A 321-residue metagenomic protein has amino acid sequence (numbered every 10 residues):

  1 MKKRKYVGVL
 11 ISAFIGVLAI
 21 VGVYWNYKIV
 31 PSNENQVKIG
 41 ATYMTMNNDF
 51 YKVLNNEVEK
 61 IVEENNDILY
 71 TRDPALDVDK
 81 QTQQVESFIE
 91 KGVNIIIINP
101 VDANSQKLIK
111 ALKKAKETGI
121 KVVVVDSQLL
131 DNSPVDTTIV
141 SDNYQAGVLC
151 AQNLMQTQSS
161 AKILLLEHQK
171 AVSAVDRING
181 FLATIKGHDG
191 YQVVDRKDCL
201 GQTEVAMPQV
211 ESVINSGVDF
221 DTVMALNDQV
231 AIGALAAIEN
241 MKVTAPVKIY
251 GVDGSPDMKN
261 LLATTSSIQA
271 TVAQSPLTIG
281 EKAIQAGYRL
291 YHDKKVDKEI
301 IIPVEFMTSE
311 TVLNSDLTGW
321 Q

Functional and structural regions predicted by a protein language model:
G8-S12, V21-N26, S275-Q321: Hinge/cleft segment of the Venus flytrap/periplasmic-binding protein
I39, Y43, V58, V148-Y191 (+3 more regions): An alpha-beta-alpha
I39-E57, I61, L69-S87, V93 (+3 more regions): Extracytoplasmic "Venus flytrap"
G40-A41, V93-D102, K121-V125, L164-L165 (+3 more regions): Periplasmic-binding protein-like
F50-N65, A146-C150, S173-Y191, V205 (+4 more regions): Short, solvent-exposed amphipathic alpha-helices that sit in or adjacent to ligand/effector-binding or catalytic
Q81, T138-K162, V205-M207, S255-M258 (+1 more regions): Hydrophobic alpha-helical segments within soluble ligand-binding/sensing domains
V101-A115, F181, L200-K259: Hydrophobic alpha-helical
S105, I109-Q145, S255-T264: Flexible loop/hinge segments that line or gate small-molecule binding clefts
